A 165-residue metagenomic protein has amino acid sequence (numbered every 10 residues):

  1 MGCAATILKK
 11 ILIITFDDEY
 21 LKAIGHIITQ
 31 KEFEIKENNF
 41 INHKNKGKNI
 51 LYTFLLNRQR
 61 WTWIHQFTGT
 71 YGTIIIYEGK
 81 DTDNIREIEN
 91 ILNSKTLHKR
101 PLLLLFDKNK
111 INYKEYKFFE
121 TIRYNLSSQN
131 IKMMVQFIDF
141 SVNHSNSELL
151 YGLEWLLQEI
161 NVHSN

Functional and structural regions predicted by a protein language model:
M1-E34: Conserved G1/Walker A P-loop phosphate-binding module
D18-Y20, N57-Q59, G79-N84, N109-N112 (+1 more regions): Short acidic, S/G/P-rich loop/turn micro-motifs used as interaction or catalytic elements
E34-F40: Short beta-strand-centered segment that lines the nucleotide-binding/catalytic pocket of NTP-utilizing
K46-W63: Switch II (G3) loop of P-loop NTPases
Q59-D81, I91-H98: Inter-motif core of Ras-like GTPase G domains
G72-I75, L97-N109, Q129-D139: Conserved beta-strand/loop subsegment of P-loop NTPase cores
D81-L104, E115-E120: Amphipathic helical hotspot of TIR/SEFIR-family domains
N112-N165: Canonical P-loop GTPase G-domain recognition
